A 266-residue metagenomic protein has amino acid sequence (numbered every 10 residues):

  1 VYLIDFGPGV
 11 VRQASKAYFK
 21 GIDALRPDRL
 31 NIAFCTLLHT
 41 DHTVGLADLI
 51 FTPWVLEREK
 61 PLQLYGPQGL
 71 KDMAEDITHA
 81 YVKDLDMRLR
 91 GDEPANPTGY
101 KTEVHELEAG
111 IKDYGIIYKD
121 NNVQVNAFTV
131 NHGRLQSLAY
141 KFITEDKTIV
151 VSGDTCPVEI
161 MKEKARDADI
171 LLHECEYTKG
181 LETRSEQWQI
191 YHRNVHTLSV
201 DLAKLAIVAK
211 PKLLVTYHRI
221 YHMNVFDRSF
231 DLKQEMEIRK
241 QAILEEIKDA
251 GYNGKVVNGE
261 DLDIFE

Functional and structural regions predicted by a protein language model:
V1-V150, M161, V225, S229-F230 (+1 more regions): Binuclear metal-dependent hydrolase catalytic cores
D146-T148, C156-E260: Cap/insert and terminal regions of metallo-dependent hydrolase folds
